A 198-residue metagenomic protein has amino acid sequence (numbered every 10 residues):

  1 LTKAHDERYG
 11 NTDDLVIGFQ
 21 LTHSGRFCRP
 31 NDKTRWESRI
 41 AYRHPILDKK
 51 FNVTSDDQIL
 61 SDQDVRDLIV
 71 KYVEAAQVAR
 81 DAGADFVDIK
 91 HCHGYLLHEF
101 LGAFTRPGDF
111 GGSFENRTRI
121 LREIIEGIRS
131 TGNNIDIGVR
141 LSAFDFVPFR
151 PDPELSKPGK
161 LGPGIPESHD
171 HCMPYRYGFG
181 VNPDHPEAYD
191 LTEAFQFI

Functional and structural regions predicted by a protein language model:
L1-I198: Flavin-dependent oxidoreductase catalytic cores
